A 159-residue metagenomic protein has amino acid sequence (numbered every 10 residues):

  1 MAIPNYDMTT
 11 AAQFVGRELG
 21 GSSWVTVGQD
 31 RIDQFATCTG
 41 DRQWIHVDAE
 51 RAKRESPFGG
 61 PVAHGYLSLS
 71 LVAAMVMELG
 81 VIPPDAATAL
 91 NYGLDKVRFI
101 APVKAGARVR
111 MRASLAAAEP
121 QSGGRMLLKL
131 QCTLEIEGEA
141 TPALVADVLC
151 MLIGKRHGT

Functional and structural regions predicted by a protein language model:
M1-F14, P102-T159: HotDog/MaoC-like acyl-thioester-processing domains
A2-A63: Catalytic strand-loop segment that frames the active site of acyl-thioester-processing enzymes
G20, W24-T26, R98, L149-M151: Generic structural detector for well-ordered beta-strands
G21-S23, R31, D41, A86-D95 (+2 more regions): A generic structural signal for short beta-strands and their flanking turns/coil linkers
D33-A36, L69-A73: Predominant activation on well-ordered alpha-helical scaffold segments within soluble catalytic domains
S56-G60, S70-S114: Hydrophobic beta-strand-centered segment that forms part of the acyl-chain substrate-binding groove
